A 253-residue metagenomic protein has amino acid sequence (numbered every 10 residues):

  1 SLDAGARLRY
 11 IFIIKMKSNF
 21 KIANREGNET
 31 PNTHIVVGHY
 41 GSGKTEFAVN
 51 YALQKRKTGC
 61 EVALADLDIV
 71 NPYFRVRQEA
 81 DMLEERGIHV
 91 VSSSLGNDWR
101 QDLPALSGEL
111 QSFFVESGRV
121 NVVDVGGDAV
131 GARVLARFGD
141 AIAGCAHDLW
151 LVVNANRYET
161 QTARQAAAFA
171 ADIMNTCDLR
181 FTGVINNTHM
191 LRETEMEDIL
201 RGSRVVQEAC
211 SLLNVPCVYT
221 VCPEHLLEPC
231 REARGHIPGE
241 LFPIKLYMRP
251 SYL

Functional and structural regions predicted by a protein language model:
G5, Y10-V37, C60, D81 (+2 more regions): Extreme N-terminal, non-catalytic leader segments that precede Walker-type/kinase nucleotide-binding cores
G41: Walker A (P-loop) phosphate-binding loop of P-loop NTPases
K44: Conserved lysine of the Walker
F47: Hydrophobic positions on the alpha1 helix immediately C-terminal to the Walker A/P-loop
Q54-D102: N-terminal phosphate/diphosphate-binding loop that engages ATP/GTP or pyrophosphate donors across diverse enzyme folds
A63-A65, N121, L151: Residue-level marker for buried hydrophobic side chains located in beta-strands that build the well-ordered beta-sheet
S94-N97, R119-V134: Switch II (G3) loop of P-loop NTPases
A129-P238, S251: Conserved catalytic-core segment of NTP-binding enzymes
